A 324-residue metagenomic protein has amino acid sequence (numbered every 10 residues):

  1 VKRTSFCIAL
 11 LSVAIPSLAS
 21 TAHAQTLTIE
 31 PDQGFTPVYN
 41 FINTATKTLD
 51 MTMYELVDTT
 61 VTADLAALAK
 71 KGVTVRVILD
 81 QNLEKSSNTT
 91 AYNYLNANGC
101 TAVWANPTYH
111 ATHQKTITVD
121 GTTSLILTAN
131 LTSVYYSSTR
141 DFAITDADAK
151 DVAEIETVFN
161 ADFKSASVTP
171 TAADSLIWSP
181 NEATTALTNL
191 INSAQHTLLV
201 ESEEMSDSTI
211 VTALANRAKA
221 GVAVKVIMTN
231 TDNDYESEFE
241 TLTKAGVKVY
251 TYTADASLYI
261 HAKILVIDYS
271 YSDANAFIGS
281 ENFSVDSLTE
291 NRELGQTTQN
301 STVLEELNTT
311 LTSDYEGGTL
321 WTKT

Functional and structural regions predicted by a protein language model:
V1-I8: Bacterial N-terminal signal peptides that target proteins for export
I8-S17: Bacterial N-terminal signal peptides
S20-Y39, T60-L125, A129, S133-S167 (+3 more regions): PLD/PLD-like phosphodiesterase catalytic module centered on the HKD motif
A45, A194: An anion/phosphate-binding loop that grips the pyrophosphate of nucleotide cofactors and donors
A166-L176: Long, charged amphipathic helices and adjacent flexible linkers at domain junctions
L176-S193: Extracellular/periplasmic Venus flytrap/periplasmic-binding protein
S206: Residues that scaffold, gate, or flank divalent-cation-dependent active/transport sites
